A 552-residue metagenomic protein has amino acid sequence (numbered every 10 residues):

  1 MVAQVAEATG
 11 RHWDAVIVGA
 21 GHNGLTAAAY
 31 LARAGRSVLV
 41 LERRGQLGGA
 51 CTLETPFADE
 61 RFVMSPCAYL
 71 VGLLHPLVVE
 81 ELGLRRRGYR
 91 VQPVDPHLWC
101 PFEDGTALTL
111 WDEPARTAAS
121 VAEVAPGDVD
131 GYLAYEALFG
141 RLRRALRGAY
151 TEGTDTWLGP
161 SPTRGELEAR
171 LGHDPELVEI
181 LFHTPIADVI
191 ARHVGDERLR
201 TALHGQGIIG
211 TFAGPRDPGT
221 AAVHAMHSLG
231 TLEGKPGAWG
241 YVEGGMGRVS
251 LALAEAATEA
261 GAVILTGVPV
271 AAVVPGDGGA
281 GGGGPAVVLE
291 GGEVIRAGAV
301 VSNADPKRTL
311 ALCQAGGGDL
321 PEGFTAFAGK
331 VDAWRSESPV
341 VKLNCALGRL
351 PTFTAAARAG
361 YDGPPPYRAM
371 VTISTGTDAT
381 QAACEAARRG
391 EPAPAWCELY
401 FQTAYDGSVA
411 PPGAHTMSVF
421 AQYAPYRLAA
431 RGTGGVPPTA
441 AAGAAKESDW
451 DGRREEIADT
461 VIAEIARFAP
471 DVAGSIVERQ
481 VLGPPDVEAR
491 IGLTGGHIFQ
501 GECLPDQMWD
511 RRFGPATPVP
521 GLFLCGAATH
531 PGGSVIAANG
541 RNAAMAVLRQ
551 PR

Functional and structural regions predicted by a protein language model:
M1-A15, R33-A34, L504-D510, A546 (+1 more regions): Extreme N-terminal leader/targeting segments of oxidoreductases
A8-T151, E502: N-terminal glycine-rich phosphate/pyrophosphate-binding loop and immediately adjacent elements
E103-P218: Rossmann-like flavin
D196, R200-R216, P392-Q402, I462-H530: A glycine-rich dinucleotide-binding beta-alpha-beta segment and adjacent secondary-structure elements that constitute
M226-A286: Helical element adjacent to the flavin cofactor pocket in flavoenzyme catalytic cores
V242, P269-P411: Mid-domain catalytic core of redox enzymes that form a hydrophobic substrate pocket/lid adjacent to a catalytic redox
R349-L482, V487: C-terminal segments that line or cap access tunnels to active or ligand-binding sites in enzymes and enzyme-associated
A527-L548: A conserved FAD-binding loop/helix module that cradles the flavin
